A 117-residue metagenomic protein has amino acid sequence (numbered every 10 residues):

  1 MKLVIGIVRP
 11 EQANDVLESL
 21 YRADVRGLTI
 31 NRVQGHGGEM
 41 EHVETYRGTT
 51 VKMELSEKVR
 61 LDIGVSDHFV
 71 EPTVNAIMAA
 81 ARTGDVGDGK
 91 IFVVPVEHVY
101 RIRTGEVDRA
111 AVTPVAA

Functional and structural regions predicted by a protein language model:
M1-A117: Positively charged, small/polar-rich N-terminal and surface patches that mediate targeting and assembly and bind
